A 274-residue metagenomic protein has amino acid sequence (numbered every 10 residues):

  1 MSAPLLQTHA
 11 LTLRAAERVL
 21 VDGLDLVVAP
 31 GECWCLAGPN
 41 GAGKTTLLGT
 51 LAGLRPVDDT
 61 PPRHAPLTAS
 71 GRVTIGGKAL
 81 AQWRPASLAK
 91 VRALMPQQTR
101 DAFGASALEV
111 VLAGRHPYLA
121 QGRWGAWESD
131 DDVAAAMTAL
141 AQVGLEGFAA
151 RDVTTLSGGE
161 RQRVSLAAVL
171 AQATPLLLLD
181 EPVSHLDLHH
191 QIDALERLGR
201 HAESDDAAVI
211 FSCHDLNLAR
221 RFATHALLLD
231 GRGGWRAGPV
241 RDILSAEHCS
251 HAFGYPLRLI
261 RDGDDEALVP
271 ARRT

Functional and structural regions predicted by a protein language model:
A37-P39: The feature captures the beta-strand-to-loop junction immediately N-terminal to the Walker
A52: Helix-to-loop junction immediately C-terminal to a conserved catalytic motif
H64-S87: ABC ATPase NBD Q-loop/coupling interface
L112, W127-F148: Conserved ABC ATPase "signature" region
D152-L156, E160: Conserved ABC ATPase signature
L177-E181: Catalytic Walker B motif of ABC-type/P-loop ATPase nucleotide-binding domains
A246, S250-T274: ABC ATPase nucleotide-binding domains
